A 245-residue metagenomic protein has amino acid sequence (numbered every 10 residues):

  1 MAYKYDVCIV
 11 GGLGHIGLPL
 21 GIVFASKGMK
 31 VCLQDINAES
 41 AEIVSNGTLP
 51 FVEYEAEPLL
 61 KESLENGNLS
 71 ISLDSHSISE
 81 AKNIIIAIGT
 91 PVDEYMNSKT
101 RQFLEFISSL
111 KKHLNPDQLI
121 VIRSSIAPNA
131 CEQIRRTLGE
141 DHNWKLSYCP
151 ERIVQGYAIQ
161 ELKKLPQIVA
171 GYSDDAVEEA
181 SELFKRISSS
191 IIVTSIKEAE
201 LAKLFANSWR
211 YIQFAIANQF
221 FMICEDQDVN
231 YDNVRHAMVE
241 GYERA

Functional and structural regions predicted by a protein language model:
M1-A245: Structural/interface elements that position substrates and couple domains in central-metabolism enzymes
